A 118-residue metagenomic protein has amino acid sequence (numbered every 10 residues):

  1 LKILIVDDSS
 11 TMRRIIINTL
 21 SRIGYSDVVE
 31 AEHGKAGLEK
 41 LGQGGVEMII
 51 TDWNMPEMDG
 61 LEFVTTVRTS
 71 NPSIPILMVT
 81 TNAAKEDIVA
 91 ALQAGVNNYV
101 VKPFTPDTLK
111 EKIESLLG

Functional and structural regions predicted by a protein language model:
S10-V29: Two-component/phosphorelay signaling modules centered on CheY-like receiver
E30-E39, G60: Helix N-cap/capping motif at the beta->alpha junctions
E39, L61-P72: Short amphipathic alpha-helix used as the core "switch/output" element in two-component signaling
G44-I50: Active-site beta3 strand of CheY-like receiver
M55: Receiver (REC) domain active-site loop signature in two-component systems and cognate sites in sensor histidine kinases
F104-I113: C-terminal output helix
